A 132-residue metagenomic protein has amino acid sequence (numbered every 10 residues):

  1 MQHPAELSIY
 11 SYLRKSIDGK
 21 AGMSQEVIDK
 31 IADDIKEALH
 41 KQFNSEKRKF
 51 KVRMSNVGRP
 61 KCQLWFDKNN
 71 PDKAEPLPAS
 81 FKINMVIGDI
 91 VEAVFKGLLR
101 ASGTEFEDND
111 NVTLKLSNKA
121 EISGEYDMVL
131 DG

Functional and structural regions predicted by a protein language model:
M1-G132: Metal-dependent nuclease catalytic cores that hydrolyze phosphodiester bonds in DNA/RNA, characterized by
